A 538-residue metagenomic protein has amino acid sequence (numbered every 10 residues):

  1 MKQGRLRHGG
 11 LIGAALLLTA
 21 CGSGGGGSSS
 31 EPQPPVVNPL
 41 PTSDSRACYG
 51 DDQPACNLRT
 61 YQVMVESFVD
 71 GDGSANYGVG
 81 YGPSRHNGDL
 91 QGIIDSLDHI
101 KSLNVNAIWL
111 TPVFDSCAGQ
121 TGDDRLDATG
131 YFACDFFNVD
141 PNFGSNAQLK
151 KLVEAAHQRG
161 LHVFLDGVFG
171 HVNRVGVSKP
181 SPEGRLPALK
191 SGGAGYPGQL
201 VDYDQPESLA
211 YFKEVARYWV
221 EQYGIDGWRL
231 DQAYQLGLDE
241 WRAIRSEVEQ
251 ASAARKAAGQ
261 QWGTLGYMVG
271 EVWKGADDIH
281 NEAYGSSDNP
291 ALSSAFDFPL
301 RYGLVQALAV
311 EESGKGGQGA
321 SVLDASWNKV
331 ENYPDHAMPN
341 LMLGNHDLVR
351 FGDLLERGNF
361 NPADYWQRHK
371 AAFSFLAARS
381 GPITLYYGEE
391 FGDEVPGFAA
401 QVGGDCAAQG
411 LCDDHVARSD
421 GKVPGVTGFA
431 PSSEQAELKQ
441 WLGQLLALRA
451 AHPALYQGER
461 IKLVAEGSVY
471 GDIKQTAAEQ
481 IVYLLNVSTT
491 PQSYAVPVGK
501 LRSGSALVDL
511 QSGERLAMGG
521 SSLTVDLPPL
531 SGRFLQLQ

Functional and structural regions predicted by a protein language model:
M1-L11: Bacterial N-terminal signal peptides that target proteins for export
G9-A15, A20-M64, D70, N76-N106 (+4 more regions): Carbohydrate-interacting/catalytic domains
D44, H157, E214, E221 (+7 more regions): Active-site-proximal helices and loops of the catalytic beta/alpha 8
R46-R59, M64-Y223, A243-V248, D278-I279: Substrate-binding/active-site clefts of carbohydrate-active enzymes
R59-Y61, I108-L110, V163-L165, W228 (+3 more regions): Hydrophobic faces of well-ordered beta-strands that scaffold small-molecule active sites in alpha/beta enzyme cores
V63, I100, L110, F136 (+9 more regions): Conserved, mostly hydrophobic/aromatic
E66-D70, F114-C117, F169-R174, A233-L236 (+4 more regions): Solvent-exposed loop/turn segments at secondary-structure junctions within structured extracellular/periplasmic domains
N104-N106, R159-L161, G224-D226, T264-G266 (+2 more regions): Short, well-ordered coil/turn segments that N-cap beta-strands
